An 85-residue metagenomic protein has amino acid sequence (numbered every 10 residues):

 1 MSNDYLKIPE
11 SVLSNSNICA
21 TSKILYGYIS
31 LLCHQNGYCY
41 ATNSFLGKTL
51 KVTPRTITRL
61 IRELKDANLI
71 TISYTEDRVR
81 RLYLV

Functional and structural regions predicted by a protein language model:
M1-T56, E63-A67, R78-V79: Short recognition helix of helix-turn-helix/winged-helix DNA-binding domains
N43, L84-V85: Short beta-strand-to-coil "C-cap" segments at the C-terminal boundary of structured domains/repeats, marking
Y74-L82: Short, Lys/Arg-rich nucleic-acid/phosphate-binding segment
